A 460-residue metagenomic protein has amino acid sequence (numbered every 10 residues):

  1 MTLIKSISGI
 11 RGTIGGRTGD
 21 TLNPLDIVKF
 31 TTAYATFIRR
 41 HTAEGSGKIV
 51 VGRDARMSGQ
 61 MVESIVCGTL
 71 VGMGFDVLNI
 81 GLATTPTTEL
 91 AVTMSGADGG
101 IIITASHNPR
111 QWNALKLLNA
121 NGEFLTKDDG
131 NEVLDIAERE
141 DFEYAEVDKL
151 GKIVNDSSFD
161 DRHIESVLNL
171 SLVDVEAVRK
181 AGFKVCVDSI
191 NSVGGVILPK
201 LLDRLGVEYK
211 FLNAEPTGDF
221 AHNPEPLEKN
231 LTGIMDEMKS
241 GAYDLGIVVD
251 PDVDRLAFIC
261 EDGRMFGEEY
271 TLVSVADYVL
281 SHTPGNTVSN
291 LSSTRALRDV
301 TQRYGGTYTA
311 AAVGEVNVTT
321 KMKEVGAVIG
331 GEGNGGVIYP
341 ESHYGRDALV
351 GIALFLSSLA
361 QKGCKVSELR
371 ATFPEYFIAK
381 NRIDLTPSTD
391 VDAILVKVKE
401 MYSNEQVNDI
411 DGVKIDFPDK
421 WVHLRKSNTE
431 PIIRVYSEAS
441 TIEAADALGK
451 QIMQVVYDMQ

Functional and structural regions predicted by a protein language model:
M1-G68, G72-M73, K152-V185: An N-terminal, well-structured beta->alpha segment
T13, N113-K239: Gly/Ser/Thr-enriched, mixed-charge loops and adjacent short helices that form phosphate/oxyanion-binding elements
T36, K48-W112, K200-I259: N-terminal small/polar loop signature for handling phosphorylated ligands or for N-terminal nucleophile
G52-D54, V187-S189, C260, E341 (+1 more regions): Short glycine-centered, acidic/aromatic-flanked micro-motifs in structured strand/loop junctions that mark active-site
L117-A120, A257-E261, I338-P340: Short beta-strand-to-turn element immediately C-terminal to the catalytic PLP-Schiff-base lysine in fold type I
N131-E165, N169, C260-G333, I338: Proline/glycine-rich low-complexity loops and linkers
L245, T283-Q460: Phosphate-binding and adjacent anionic-ligand microenvironments
